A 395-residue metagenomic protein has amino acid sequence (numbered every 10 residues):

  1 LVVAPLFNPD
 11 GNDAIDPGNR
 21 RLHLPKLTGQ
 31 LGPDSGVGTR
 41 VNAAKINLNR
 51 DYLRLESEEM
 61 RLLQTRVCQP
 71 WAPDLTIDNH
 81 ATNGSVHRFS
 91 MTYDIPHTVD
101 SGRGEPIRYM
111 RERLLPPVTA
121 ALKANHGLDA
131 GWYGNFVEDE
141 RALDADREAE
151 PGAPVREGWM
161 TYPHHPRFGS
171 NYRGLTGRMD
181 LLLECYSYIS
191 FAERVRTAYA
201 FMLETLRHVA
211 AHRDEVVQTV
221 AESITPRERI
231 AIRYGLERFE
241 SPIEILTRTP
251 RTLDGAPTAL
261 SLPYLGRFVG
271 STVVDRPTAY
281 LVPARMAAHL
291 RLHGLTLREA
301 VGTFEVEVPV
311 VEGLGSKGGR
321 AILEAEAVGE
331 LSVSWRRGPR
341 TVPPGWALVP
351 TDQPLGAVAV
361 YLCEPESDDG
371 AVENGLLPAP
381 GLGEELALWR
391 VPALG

Functional and structural regions predicted by a protein language model:
L1-G395: Structured catalytic-domain cores with a bias toward divalent-metal coordination
